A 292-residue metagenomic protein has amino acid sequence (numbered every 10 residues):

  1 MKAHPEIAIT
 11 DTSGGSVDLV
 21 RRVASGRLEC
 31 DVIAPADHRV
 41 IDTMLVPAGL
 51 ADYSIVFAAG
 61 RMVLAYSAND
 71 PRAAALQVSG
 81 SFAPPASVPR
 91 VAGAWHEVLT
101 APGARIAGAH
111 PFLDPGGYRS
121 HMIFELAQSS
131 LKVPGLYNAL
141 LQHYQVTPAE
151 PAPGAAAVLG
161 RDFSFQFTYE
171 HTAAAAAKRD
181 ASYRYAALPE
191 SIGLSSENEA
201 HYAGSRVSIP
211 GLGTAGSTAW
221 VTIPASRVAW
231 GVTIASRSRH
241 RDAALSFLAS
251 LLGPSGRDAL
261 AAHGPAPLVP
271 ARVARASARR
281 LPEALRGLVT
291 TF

Functional and structural regions predicted by a protein language model:
K2-H4, A8, S13-V20, A24 (+3 more regions): Exported/periplasmic ABC-transporter solute-binding proteins
H4, F57-A58: Non-catalytic beta-sheet/beta-sandwich ligand-binding modules that flank or precede catalytic cores
S25-V56: Short beta-strand-centered segments that line the small-molecule binding cleft or hinge of alpha/beta clamshell
A59-G60, R227: Short, solvent-exposed loop/turn segments at the edges of secondary structure
